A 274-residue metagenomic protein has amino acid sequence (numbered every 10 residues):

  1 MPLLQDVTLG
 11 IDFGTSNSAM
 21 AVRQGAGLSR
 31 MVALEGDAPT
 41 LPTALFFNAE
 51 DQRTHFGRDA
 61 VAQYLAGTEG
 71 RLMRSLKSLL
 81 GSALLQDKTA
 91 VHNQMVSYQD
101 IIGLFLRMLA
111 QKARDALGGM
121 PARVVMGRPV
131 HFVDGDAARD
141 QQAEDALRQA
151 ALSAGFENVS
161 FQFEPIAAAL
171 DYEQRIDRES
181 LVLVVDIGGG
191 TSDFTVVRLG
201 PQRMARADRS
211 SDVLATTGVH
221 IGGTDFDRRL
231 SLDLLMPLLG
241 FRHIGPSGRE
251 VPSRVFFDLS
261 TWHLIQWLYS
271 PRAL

Functional and structural regions predicted by a protein language model:
M1-G10, T15-M31, Y64-V184, P201-A205 (+1 more regions): Nucleotide/phosphate-binding catalytic cleft detector across ATP-hydrolyzing and phosphate-transferring enzymes
F13-N17, G190-T191, I221-R228: Conserved A3 ("GATE") glycine/threonine-rich loop of ANL adenylate-forming enzymes
S18-V22, T43-F47, D193-V197: Short beta-strand scaffold segments in enzyme catalytic cores
A33-G36: Short Gly/Pro-enriched turn/cap motifs at secondary-structure boundaries
T40, F46-G70: N-terminal cap/recognition module
T40-P42, R198-L274: Phosphate-binding glycine-rich/basic clefts of nucleotide- and phosphate-handling proteins, predominantly
A44-F56, Q94-I101, T217-D227: N-terminal phosphate-binding loop and adjacent alpha-helix
L181-V197: Internal, well-ordered domain-core segments that constitute the primary functional module of diverse proteins
